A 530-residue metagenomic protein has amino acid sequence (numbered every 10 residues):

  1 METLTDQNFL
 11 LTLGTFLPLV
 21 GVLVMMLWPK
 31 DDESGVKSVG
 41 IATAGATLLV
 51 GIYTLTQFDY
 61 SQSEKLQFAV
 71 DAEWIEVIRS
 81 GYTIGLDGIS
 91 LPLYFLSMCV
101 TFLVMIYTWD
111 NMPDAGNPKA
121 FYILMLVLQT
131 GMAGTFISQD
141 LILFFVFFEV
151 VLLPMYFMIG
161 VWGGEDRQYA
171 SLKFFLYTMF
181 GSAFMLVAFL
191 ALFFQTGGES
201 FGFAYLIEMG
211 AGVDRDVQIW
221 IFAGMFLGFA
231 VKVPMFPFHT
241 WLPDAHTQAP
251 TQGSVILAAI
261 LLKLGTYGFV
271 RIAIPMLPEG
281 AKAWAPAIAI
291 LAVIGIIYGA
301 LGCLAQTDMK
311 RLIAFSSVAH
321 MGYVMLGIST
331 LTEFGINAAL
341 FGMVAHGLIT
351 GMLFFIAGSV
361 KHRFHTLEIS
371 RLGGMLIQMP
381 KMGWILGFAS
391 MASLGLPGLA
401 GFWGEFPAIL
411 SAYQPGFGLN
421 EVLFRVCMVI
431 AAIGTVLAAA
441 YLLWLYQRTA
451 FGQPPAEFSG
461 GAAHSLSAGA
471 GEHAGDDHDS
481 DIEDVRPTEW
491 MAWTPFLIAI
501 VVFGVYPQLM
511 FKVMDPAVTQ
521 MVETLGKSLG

Functional and structural regions predicted by a protein language model:
M1-L10, M25-I123, S200, A204-E208 (+2 more regions): Transmembrane helix-loop-helix hairpins at membrane boundaries of multipass inner-membrane proteins
M1-L4, G85, A133-Q139, V270-W284 (+2 more regions): Helix-coil boundary and interhelical linker segments in multi-pass alpha-helical membrane proteins
L4, D59-G81, A183-H239, D244 (+7 more regions): Juxtamembrane/interfacial segments at transmembrane-helix boundaries in multi-pass membrane proteins
D6-L17, G88-S97, I142-P154, Q218-V231 (+2 more regions): Structural signature of hydrophobic alpha-helical transmembrane segments
T12-L27, I41-T54, Y94-D110, L128-T130 (+6 more regions): Central hydrophobic cores of alpha-helical transmembrane segments in multi-pass inner-membrane proteins across all
V22-E33, F102-D114, F157-D166, V233-T247 (+1 more regions): C-terminal ends of transmembrane helices
D31-S34, A120, L124-V127, G131-V213 (+3 more regions): Alpha-helical multi-pass transmembrane bundles of energy-transducing inner-membrane proteins
F236, T350-F354, R425-H478: Predominantly late transmembrane helices and immediately cytosolic-facing juxtamembrane segments
